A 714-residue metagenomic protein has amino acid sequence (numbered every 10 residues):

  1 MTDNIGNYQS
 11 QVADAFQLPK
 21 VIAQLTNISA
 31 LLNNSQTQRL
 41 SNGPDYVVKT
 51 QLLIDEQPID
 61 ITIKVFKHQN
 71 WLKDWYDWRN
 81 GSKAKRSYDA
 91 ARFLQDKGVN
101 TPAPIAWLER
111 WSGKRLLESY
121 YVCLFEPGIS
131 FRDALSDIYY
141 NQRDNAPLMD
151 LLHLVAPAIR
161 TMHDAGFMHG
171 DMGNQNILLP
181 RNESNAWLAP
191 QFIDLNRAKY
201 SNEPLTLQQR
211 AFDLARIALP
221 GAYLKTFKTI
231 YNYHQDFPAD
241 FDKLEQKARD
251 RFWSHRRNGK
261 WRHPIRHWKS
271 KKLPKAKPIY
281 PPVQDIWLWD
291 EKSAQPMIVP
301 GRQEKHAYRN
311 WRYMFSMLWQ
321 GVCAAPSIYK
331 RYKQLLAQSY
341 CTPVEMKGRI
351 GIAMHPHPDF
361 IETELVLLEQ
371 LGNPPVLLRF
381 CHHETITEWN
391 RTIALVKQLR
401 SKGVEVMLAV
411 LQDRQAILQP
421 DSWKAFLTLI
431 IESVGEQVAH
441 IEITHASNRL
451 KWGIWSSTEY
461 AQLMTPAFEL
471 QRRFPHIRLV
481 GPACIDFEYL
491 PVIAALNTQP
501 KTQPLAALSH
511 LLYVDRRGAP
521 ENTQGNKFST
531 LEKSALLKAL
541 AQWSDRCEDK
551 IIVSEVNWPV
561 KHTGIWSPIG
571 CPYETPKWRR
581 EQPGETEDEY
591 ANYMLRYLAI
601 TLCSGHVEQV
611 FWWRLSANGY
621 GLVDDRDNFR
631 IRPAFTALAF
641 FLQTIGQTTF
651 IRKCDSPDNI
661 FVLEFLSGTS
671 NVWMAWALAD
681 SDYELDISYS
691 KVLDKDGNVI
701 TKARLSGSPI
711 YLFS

Functional and structural regions predicted by a protein language model:
M1-T37, G259-K269: Juxta-kinase regulatory segment immediately upstream of eukaryotic protein kinase catalytic domains
L25-F131, Q142, R160, D164-A165 (+1 more regions): Conserved ATP-binding subdomain of kinase catalytic cores across diverse folds
W187-R262: C-lobe/activation-segment region of protein kinase-like
L318-R331, L335-I386, R391-Q398, E405-M407 (+1 more regions): Catalytic domains of carbohydrate-active enzymes, especially glycoside hydrolases
T458-Y597: Noncatalytic carbohydrate-binding groove/subsite architecture in carbohydrate-active enzymes
E555-A639, R652-N659: Aromatic/acidic polysaccharide-binding cleft in carbohydrate-active enzymes
C654-Y689, D696, S714: Carbohydrate-binding surface patches
N698-S714: C-terminal beta-strand-rich structural cap/linker in extracellular carbohydrate-active enzymes
